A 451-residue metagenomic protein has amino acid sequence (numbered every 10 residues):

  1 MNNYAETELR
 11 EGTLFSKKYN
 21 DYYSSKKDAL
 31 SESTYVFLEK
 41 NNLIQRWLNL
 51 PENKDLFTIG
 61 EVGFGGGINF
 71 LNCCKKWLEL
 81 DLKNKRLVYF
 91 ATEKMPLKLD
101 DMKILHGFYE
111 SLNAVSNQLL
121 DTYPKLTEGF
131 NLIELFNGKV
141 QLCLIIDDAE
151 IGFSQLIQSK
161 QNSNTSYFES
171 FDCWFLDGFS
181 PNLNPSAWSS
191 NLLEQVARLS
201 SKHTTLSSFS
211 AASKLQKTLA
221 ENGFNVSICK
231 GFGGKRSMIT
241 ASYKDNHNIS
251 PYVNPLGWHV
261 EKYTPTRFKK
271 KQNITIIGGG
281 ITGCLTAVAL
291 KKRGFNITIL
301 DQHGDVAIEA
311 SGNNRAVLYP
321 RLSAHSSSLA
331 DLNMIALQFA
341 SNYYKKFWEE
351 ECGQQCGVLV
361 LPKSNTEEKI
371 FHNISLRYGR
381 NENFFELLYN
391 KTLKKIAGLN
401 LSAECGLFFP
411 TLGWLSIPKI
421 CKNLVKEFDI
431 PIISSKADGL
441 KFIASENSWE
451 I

Functional and structural regions predicted by a protein language model:
N2-T7, E11-F57, I68-L80: Class I SAM-dependent methyltransferase Rossmann-like catalytic core, especially the SAM/SAH-binding loop
L50-F171, S190: The AdoMet/dcAdoMet-binding core of the Class I SAM-like
N113-S116, A324-H325, E350-V360, N390-V425: Helix-loop-beta segment of a Rossmann-like dinucleotide-binding subdomain
S189-K202: A short glycine-rich, Lys/Arg-flanked "PGG" loop and its adjoining helix->strand segment in the class I
K271-I299: N-terminal Rossmann-like FAD-binding beta1-loop-alpha1 element of flavoenzymes
K292-G312: Glycine-rich FAD pyrophosphate-binding loop
R315-I396: Dinucleotide-binding Rossmann-like beta1-alpha1 core, especially the glycine-rich loop that anchors the ADP
I433-W449: A conserved short coil-to-beta-strand element within the FAD-binding core of flavoproteins
